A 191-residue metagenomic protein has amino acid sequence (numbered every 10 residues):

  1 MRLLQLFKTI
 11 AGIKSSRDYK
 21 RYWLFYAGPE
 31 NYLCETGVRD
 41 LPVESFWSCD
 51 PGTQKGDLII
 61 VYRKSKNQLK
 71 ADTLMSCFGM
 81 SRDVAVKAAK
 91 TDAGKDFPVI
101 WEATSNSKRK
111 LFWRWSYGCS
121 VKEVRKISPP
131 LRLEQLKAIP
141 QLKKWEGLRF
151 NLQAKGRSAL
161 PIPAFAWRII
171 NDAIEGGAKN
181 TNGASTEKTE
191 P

Functional and structural regions predicted by a protein language model:
M1-A85, K143-K144, R149, L160-P191: Compositionally biased, charged N-terminal/linker segments
G79-A164: Aromatic- and Lys/Arg-enriched surface recognition patch
